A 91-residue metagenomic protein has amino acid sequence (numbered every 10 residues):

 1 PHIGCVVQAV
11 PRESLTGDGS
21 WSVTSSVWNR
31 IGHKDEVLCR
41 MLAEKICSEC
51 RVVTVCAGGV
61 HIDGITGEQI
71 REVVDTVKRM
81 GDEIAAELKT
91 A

Functional and structural regions predicted by a protein language model:
P1-E49, V53-I62, G67-K78, E83-A91: Conserved mixed alpha/beta catalytic, RNA-binding, or beta-rich assembly cores of soluble enzyme, regulatory
